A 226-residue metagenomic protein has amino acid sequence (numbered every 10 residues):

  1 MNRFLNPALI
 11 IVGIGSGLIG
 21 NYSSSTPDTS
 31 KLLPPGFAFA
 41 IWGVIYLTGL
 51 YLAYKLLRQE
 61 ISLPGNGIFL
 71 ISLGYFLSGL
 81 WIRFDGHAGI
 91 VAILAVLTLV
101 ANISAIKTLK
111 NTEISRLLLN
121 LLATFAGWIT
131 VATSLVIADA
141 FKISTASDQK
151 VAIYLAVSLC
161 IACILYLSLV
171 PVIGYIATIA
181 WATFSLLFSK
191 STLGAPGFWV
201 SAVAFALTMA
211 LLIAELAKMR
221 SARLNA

Functional and structural regions predicted by a protein language model:
M1-A8, W42: N-terminal membrane topogenic signal
I10-S25: Alpha-helical transmembrane segments of multi-pass membrane proteins
D28-G43, L118-L122: Short aromatic-rich membrane-water interface segments that cap or initiate transmembrane helices in multi-pass membrane
L33-A38, A146-A162, S168-P171, L187-A210: Membrane-interface transmembrane-helix boundary segments in multi-pass integral membrane proteins
L57-R58, T108-N111, I213-A226: Membrane-interface capping segments at transmembrane-helix boundaries
I61-I71, P171-I176: Membrane-interfacial loop-to-transmembrane alpha-helix junctions, especially the N-terminal start
L73, G174-L186: Central hydrophobic cores of alpha-helical transmembrane segments in multi-pass integral membrane proteins
R83-A152: Membrane-proximal helix-loop-helix units in multi-pass membrane proteins
